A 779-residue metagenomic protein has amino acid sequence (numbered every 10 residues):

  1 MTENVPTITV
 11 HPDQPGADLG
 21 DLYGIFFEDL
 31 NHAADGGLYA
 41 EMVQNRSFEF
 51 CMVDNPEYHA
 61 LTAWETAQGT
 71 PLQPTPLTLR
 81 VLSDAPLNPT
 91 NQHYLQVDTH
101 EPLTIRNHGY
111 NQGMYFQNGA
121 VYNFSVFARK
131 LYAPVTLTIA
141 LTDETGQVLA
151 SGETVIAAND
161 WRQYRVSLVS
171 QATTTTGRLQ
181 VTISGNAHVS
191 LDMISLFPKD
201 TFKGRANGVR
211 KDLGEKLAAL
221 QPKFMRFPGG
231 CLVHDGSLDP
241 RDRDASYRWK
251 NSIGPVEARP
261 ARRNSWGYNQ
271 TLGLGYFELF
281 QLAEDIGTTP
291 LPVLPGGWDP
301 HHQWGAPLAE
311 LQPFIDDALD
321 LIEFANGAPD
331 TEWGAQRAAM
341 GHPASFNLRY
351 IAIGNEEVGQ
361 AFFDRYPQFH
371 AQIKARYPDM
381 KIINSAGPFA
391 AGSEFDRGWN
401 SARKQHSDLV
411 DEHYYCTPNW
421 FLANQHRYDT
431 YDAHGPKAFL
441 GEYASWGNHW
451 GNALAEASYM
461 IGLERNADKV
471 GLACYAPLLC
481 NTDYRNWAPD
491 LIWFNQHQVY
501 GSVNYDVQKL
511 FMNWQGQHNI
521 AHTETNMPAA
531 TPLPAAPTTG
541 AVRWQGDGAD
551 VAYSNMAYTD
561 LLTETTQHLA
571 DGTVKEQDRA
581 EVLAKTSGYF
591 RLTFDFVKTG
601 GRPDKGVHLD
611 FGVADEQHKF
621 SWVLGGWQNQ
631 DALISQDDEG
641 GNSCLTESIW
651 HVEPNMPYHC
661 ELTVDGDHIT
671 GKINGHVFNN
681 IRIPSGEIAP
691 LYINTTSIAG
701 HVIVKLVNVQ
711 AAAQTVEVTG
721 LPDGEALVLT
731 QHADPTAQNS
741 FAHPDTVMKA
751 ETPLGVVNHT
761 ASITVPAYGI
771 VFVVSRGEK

Functional and structural regions predicted by a protein language model:
M1-S393, N400-D411, C416-N419, H426-A535 (+2 more regions): Non-catalytic accessory regions flanking glycosidase/transglycosidase catalytic cores in CAZymes
L82-L103, P537, V542-R543, A557-E581 (+1 more regions): Short carbohydrate-recognition loop motifs
Q96-R106, M527-A529, G548, L569-D578 (+4 more regions): Extracellular beta-rich ligand/substrate-recognition surface
L103-F124, V582-L592, T599-K605, I649-M656: Extracellular/lumenal carbohydrate-interaction signature centered on repeated Trp-anchored short motifs
G152, D638-H659: Short, aromatic/His-centered strand-loop micro-motif at the edge of beta-sheets
V166, L592-F594, P657-V664, I669-I673: Short tryptophan-centered beta-strand motifs in secreted/extracellular beta-sheet-rich domains of glycan-recognition
T182, A536-A549: Predominantly extracellular/luminal carbohydrate-interaction, adhesion, and secreted-enzyme modules that are
A552, D560, K575-Q636: Secretory/extracellular carbohydrate-interaction modules and structurally similar beta-sandwich "look-alikes"
